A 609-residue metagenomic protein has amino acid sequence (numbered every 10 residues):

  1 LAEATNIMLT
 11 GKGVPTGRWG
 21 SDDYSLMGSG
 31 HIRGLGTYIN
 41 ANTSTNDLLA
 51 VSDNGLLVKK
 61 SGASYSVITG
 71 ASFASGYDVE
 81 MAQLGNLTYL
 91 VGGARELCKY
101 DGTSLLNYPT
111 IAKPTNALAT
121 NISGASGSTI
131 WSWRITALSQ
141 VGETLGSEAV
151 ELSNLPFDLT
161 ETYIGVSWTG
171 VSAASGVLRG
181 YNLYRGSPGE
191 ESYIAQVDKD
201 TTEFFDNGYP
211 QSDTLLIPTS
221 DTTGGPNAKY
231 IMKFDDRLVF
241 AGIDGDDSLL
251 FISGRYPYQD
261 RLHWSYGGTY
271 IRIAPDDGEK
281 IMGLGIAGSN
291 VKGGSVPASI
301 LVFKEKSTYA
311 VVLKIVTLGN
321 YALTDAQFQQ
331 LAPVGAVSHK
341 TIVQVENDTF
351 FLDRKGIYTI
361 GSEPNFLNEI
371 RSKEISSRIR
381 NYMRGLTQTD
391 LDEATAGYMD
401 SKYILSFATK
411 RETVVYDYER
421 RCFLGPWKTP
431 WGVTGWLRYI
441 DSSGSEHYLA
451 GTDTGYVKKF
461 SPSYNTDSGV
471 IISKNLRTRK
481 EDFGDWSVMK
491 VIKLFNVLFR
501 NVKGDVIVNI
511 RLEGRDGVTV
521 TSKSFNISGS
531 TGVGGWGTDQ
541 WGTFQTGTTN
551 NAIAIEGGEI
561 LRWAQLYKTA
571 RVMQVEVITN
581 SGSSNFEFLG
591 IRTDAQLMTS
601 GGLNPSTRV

Functional and structural regions predicted by a protein language model:
L1-S66, S72-L87, Q140, P333-D348 (+1 more regions): Beta-sheet repeat architectures centered on beta-propellers
Y24-L26, A63-D277, S530-G535, G542-I555 (+1 more regions): Disordered, low-complexity "stalk" and linker segments at domain junctions of extracellular and cell-surface proteins
L35-T37, Y89, N227-I243, E279-V312 (+3 more regions): Long, contiguous amphipathic alpha-helices that act as assembly "spine/axial" helices in icosahedral shell and virion
A41-N46, G189-E190, V291-P297, V316-N320 (+1 more regions): Short, solvent-exposed loop/turn segments that connect beta-strands within catalytic domains and beta-strand-rich
L57, L301-L331: Surface-exposed extracellular loop regions of Gram-negative outer-membrane beta-barrel proteins
L57-V58, C98, T136, Y184 (+6 more regions): Conserved hydrophobic/aromatic positions in well-ordered beta-strands
A63-V67, S104-N107, T144, E191-S192 (+6 more regions): Beta-strand initiation motifs
S175-L178, E305, N501-D505: Short proline/glycine-enriched turn/loop motifs at strand-loop junctions of beta-rich domains
